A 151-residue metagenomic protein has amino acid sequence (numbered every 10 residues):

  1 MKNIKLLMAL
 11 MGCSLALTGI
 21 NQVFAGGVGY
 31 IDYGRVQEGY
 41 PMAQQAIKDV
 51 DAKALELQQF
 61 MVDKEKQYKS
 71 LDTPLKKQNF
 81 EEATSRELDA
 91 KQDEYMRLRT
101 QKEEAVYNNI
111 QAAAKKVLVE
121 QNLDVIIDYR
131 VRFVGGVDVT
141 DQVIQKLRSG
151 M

Functional and structural regions predicted by a protein language model:
M1-A9: Bacterial N-terminal signal peptides that target proteins for export
A9-T18: Bacterial N-terminal signal peptides
T18-A25: Sec/Tat signal peptide C-region and signal peptidase I cleavage site
A25-M151: Amphipathic, charged alpha-helical segments and their helix-to-coil junctions in extracytoplasmic/peripheral assemblies
